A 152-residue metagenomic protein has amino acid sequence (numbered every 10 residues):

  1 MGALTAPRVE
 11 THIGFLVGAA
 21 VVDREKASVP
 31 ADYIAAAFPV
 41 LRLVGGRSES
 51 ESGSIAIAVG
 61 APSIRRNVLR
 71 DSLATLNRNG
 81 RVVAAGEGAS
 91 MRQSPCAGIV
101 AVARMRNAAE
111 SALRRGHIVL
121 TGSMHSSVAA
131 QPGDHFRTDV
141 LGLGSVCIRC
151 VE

Functional and structural regions predicted by a protein language model:
M1-S94, I99, A108, H135 (+1 more regions): Catalytic-core "active-site belt" of small-molecule-metabolizing enzymes, emphasizing His/Asp/Glu-rich regions
R78-N79, T121, L141: Short strand-turn-strand beta-turns centered on an Asx-Gly dipeptide
G98-S127: A conserved acidic, glycine/proline-rich C-terminal tail/linker
H125-V128, G142-S145: Short, charged beta-turn/beta-strand-edge "cap" motif at the junction between a beta-strand and an adjacent loop
S127-R137: Short glycine/threonine-rich loop-to-helix capping motif typified by GTGT followed within a few residues by an Asp-Pro
